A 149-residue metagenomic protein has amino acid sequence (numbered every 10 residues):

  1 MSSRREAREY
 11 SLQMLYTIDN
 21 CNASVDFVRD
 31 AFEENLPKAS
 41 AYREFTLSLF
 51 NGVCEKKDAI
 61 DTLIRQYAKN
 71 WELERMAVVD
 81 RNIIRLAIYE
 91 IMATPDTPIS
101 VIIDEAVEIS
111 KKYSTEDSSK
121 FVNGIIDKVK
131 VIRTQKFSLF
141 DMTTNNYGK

Functional and structural regions predicted by a protein language model:
M1-K149: N-terminal interaction/assembly modules
